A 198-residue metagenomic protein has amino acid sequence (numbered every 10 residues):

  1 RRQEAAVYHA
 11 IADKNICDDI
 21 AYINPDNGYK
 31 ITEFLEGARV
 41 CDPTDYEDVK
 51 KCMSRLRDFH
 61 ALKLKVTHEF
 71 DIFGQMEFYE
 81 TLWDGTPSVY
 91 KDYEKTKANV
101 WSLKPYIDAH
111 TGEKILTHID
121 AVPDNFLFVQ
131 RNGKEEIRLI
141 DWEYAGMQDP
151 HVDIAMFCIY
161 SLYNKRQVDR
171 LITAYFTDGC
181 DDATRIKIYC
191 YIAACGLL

Functional and structural regions predicted by a protein language model:
R1-F73, P87-E94: ATP-binding pocket architecture of kinase catalytic cores
N15, L56, H60-L64, I107 (+4 more regions): A general structural signal marking secondary-structure boundaries and capping sites
P25-N27, R131-K134: Short strand-connecting beta-turns/loops that link adjacent beta-strands
A61-I119, P123, V129-R131, T173: An alpha-helical support segment within catalytic cores of ATP-dependent transferases
L116, R138-D141: Pre-DFG segment of protein kinase catalytic domains
F126, P150: Acidic donor-diphosphate engagement hotspot in glycosyltransferases and nucleotidyltransferases that stabilizes
Y144-G146: Activation segment
H151-C180, A193-L198: Active-site activation/catalytic loop segments of kinase-like enzymes and analogous catalytic loops in related
